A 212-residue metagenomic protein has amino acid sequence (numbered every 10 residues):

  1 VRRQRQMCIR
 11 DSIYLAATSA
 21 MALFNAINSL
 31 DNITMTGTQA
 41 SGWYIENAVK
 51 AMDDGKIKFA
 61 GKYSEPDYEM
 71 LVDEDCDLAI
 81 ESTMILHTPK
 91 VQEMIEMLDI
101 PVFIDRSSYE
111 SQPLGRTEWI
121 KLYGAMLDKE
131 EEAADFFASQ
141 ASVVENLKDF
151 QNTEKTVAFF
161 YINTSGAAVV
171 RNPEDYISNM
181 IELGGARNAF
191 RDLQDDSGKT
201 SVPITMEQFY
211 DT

Functional and structural regions predicted by a protein language model:
R5-I9: Short, small-residue-biased leader/transition segments that mark boundaries at the very start of proteins
R10, S19-S29, S41: Membrane-embedded segments
S19-A22, P66, M70, E74 (+11 more regions): Extracytoplasmic/secreted proteins, especially bacterial periplasmic and envelope-associated proteins
N28-L30, W43-D54, E93-E96, I177-D192: Ligand-binding cleft/hinge of the Venus flytrap
N32-Y63, D196: Short, solvent-exposed loop/beta-turn-alpha elements that line the ligand-binding surface or hinge of extracytoplasmic
A60-M84, I100, M206-T212: Proline-aspartate-enriched helix->loop->beta-strand connector
D77-I80, H87-A167, R191-Q194: Extracytoplasmic substrate-binding proteins
D149-T212: Flexible, glycine-rich surface segments
